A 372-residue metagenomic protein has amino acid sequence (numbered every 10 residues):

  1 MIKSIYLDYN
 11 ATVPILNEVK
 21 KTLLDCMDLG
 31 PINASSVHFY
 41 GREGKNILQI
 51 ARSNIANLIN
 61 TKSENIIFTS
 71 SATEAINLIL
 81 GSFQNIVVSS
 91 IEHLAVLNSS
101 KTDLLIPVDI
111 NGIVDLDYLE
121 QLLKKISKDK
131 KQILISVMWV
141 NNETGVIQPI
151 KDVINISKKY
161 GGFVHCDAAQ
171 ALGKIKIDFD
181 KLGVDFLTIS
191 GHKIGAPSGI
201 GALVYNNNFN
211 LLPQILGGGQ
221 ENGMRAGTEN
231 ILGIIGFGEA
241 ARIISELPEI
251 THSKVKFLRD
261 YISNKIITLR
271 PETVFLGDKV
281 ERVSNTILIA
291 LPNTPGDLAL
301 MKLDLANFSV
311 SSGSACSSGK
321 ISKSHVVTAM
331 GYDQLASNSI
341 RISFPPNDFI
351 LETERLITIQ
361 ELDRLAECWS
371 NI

Functional and structural regions predicted by a protein language model:
M1-I372: Pyridoxal 5′-phosphate
